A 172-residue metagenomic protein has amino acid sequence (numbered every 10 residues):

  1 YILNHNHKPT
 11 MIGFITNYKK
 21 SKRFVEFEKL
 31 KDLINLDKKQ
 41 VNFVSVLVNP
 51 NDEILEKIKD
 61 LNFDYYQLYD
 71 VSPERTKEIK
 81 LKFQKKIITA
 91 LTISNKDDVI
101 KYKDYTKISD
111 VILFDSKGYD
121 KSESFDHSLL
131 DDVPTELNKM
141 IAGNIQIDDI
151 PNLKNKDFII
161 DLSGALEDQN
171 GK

Functional and structural regions predicted by a protein language model:
Y1-K172: Conserved N-terminal beta1-alpha1 strand-loop-helix module at the mouth
